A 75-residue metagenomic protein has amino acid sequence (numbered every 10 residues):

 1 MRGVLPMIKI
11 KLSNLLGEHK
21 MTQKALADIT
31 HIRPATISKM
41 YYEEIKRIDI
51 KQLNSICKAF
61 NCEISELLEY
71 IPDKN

Functional and structural regions predicted by a protein language model:
M1-T22: A short, Lys/Arg-rich alpha-helix, primarily the initiator
L16, A27, C57: The alpha-helix within a helix-turn-helix
L16, Y41, Q52, I71: DNA major-groove recognition helix of helix-turn-helix
M21-K39: Short alpha-helical DNA-recognition segment
K51-E66: DNA major-groove recognition helix of helix-turn-helix/homeodomain DNA-binding modules
L67-N75: Short amphipathic recognition helices of helix-turn-helix/homeodomain-type DNA-binding modules
